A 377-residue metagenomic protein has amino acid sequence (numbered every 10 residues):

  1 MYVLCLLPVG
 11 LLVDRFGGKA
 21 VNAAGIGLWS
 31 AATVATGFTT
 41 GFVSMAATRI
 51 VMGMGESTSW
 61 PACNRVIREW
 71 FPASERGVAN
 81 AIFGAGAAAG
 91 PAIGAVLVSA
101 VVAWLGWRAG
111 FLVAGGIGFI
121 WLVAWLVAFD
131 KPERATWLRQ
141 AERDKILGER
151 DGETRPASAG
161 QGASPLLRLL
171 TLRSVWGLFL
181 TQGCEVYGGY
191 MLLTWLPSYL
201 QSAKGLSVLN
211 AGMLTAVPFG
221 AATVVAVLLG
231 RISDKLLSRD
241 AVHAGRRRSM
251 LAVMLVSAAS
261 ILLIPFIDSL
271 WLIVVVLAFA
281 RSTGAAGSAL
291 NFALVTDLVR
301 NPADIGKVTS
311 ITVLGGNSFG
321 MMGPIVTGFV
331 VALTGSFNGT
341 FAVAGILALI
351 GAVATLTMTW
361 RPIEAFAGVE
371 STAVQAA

Functional and structural regions predicted by a protein language model:
V3-V43: Conserved MFS/SLC helix-loop-helix module at the cytosolic interface between two early adjacent transmembrane helices
G17, F38-S44, G55, P72 (+3 more regions): Helix-breaking motifs and short loop linkers at transmembrane-helix boundaries and internal kinks in secondary membrane
N22, M45, R247-M250: Primarily marks hydrophobic transmembrane alpha-helices of the MFS/SLC 12-helix fold
G27-T40, M254-D268: C-terminal ends and interior cores of transmembrane alpha-helices in multi-pass membrane transporters/permeases
T48-A89: Cytoplasmic helix-loop-helix junction between adjacent transmembrane helices in 12-TM secondary transporters
F83-T136: Helix-loop-helix hairpin linking two adjacent transmembrane segments in secondary transporters
L167-L229, G284-F292, G323: Extracytoplasmic gate region of multi-pass secondary transporters
V299-T334: A late C-terminal transmembrane helix in Major Facilitator Superfamily
